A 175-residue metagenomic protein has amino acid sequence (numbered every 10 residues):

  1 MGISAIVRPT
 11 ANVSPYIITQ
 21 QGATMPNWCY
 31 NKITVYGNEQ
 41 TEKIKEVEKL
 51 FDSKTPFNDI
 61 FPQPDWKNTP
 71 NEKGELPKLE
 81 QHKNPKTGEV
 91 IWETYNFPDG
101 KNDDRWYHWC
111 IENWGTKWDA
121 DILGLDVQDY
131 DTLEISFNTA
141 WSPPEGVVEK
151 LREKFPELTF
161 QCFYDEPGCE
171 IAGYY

Functional and structural regions predicted by a protein language model:
A5-V7, A11-T24: Short, Lys/Arg-enriched N-terminal segments with co-localized hydrophobic residues within the first ~10-30 amino acids
G22-Y175: Long, contiguous binding/interaction regions
